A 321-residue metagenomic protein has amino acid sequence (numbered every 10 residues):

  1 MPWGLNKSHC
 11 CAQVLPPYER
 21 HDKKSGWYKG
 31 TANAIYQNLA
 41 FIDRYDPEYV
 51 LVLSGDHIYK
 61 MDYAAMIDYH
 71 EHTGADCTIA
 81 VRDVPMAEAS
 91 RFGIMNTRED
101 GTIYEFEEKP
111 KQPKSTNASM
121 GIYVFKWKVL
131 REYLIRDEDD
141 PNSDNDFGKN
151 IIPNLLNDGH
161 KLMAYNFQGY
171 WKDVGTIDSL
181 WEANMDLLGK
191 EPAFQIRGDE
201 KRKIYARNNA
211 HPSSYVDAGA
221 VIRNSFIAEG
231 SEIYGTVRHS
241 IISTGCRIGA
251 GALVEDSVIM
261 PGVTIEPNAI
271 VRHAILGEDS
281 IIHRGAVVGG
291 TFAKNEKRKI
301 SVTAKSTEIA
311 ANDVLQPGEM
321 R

Functional and structural regions predicted by a protein language model:
M1-I58, Y63-A65, Y69, T97 (+3 more regions): Conserved N-terminal catalytic core of the sugar/cofactor nucleotidyltransferase
E19-R20, V84-P85, P110, V129 (+2 more regions): Glycine-rich beta-alpha junction loops
D22-K23, I58-Y59, A87, K172 (+1 more regions): Glycine-/small-residue-rich active-site loops that bind phosphorylated ligands and cofactors
D46, K60-K128, E132: Conserved core of the sugar-phosphate nucleotidyltransferase
V52, I79-A80, A164: Structural beta-sheet core signal
K128, R136-R321: Left-handed beta-helix
